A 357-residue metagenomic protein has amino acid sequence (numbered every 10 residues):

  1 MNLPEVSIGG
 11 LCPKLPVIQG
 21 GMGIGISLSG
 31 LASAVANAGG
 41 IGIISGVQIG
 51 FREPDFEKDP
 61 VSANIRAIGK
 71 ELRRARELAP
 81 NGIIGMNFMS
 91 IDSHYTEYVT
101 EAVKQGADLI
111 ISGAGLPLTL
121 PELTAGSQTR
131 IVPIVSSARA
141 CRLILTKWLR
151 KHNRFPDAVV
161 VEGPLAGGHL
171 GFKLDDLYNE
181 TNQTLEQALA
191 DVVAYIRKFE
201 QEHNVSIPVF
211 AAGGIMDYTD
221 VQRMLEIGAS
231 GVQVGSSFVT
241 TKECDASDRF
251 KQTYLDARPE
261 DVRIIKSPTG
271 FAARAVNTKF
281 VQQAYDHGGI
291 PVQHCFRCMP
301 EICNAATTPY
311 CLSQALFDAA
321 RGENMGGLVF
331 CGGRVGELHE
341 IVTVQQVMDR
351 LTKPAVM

Functional and structural regions predicted by a protein language model:
M1-E202: Active-site entrance/lid segments in N-terminal catalytic domains of soluble metabolic enzymes
I18, A166-F210, M216-M357: Conserved active-site-proximal phosphate/metal-binding subdomains
S45, I134, A212, V234-G235: Generic beta-sheet signal
